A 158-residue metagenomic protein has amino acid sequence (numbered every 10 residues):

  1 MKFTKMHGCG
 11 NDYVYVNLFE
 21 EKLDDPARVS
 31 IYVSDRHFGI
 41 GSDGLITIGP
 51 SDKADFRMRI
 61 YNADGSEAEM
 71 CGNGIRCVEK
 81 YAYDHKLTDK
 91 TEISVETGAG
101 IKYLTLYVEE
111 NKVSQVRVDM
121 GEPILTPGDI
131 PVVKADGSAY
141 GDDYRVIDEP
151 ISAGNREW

Functional and structural regions predicted by a protein language model:
M1-K112: A glycine-rich beta-to-alpha transition motif near the start of alpha/beta enzyme domains, typified by
L87, T97-W158: ATP-dependent small-molecule kinase catalytic core of the GHMP/sugar-kinase superfamily and closely related
